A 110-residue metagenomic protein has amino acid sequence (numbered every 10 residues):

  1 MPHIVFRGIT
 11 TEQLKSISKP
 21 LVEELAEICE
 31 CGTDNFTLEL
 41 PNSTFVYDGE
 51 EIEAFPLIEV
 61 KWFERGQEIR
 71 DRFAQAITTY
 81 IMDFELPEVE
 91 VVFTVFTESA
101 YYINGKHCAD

Functional and structural regions predicted by a protein language model:
M1-D110: Interaction-mediating elements
